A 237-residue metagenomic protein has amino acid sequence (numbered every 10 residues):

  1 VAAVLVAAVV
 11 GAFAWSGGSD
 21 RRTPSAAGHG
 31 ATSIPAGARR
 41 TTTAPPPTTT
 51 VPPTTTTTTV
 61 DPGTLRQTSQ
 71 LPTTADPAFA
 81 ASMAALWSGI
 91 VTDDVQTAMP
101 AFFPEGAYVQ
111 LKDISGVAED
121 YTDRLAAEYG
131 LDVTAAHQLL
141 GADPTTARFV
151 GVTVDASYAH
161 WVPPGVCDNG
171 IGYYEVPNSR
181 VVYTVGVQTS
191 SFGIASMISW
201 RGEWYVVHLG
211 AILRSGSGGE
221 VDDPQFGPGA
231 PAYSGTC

Functional and structural regions predicted by a protein language model:
V1-A2: N-terminal export and membrane-targeting signals
A8-T32: C-terminal region of N-terminal signal peptides and the immediate post-cleavage residues of exported proteins
P24-V60, T64: Extracellular mucin-like PTS domains
P47, V51-T92, P100-A101, Y108-G116 (+1 more regions): Short, low-complexity N-terminal intrinsically disordered segments enriched in polar/charged residues
A78, D123-A135, G218-E220, G227-G235: Alpha-helix N-cap recognition
W87-V95, P100-Y108, G130, T134 (+2 more regions): Sec-exported extracytoplasmic/periplasmic mature domains
G116-S190, C237: Surface-exposed, charged secondary-structure patches
A159-C237: Low-complexity, intrinsically disordered terminal/linker segments enriched in charged and Gly/Pro repeats
